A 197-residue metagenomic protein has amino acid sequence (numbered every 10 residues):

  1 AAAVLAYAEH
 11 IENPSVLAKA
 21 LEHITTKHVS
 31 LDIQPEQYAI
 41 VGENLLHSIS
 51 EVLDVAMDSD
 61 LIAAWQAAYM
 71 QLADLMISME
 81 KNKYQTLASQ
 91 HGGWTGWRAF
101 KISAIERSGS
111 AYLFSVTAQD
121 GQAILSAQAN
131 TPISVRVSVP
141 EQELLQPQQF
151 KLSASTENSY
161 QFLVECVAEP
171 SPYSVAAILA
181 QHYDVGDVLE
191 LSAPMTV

Functional and structural regions predicted by a protein language model:
A1-W97: Globin-like tetrapyrrole-binding proteins
Q90-D187: Ferredoxin-reductase
L189-L191: Structural and coupling elements of P-loop NTPases
A193-V197: A short, basic/flexible loop-to-alpha-helix module at the beginning of a structural domain
